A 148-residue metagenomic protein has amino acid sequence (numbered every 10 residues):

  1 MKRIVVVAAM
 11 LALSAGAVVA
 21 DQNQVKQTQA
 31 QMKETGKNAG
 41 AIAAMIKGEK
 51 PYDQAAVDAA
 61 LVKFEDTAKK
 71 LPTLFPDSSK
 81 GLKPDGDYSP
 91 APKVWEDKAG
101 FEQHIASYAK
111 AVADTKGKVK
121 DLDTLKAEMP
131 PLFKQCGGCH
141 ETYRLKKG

Functional and structural regions predicted by a protein language model:
K2-A8: Sec-dependent signal peptide recognition, specifically the positively charged N-region followed immediately by
L11-A12: Repetitive helical segments and hydrophobic/amphipathic motifs
G16-A20: Sec/Tat signal peptide C-region and signal peptidase I cleavage site
D21-G148: Sequence context surrounding c-type heme c attachment/ligation sites in exported
